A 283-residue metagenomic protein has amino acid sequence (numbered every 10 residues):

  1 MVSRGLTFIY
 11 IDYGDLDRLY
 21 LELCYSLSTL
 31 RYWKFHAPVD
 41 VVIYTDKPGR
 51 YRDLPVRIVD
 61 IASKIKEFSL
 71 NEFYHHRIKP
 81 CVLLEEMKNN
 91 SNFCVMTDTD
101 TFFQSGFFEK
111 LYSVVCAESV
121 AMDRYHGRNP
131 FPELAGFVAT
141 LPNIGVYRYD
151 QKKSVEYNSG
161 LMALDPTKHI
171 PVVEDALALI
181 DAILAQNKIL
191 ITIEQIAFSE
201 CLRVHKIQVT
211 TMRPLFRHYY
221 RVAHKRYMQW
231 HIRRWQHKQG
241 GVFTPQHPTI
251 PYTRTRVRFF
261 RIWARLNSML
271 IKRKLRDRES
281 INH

Functional and structural regions predicted by a protein language model:
M1-F68, N89-N90, P166, R261-H283: N-terminal anchoring/stem segment of glycosyltransferases
Y25, E67-M96, S105: A conserved donor-nucleotide-binding helix/loop in the catalytic core of Leloir-type glycosyltransferases
S91, C116-E118, I207: Short, high-confidence coil segments that cap the C-terminus of an alpha-helix and link into the following beta-strand
T99-T101: Short acidic donor-binding/metal-coordinating loop in glycosyltransferase active sites
F103-T140: Conserved donor-nucleotide/metal-binding helix-loop-beta segment in metal-dependent transferases, i.e., the alpha-helix
A139-K153: Short, flexible, basic/aromatic active-site loop/helix in glycosyltransferases
D150-H237: Catalytic core and acceptor-binding pocket of nucleotide-sugar-dependent glycosyltransferases
Y227-H283: Long, low-complexity C-terminal extensions of enzymes
